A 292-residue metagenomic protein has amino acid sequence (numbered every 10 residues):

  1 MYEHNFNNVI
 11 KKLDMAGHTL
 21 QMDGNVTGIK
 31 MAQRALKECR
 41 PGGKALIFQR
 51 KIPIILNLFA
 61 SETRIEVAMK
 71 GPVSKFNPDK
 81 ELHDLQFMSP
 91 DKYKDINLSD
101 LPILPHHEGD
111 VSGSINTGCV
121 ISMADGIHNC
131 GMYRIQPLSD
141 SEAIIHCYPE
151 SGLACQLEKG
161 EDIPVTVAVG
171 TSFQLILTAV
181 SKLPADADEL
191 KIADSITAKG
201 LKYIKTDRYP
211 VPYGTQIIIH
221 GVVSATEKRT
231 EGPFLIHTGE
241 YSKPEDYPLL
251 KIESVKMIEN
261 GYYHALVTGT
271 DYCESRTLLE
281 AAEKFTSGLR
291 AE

Functional and structural regions predicted by a protein language model:
M1-E292: Non-catalytic, beta-rich accessory domains that mediate macromolecular interactions or localization
